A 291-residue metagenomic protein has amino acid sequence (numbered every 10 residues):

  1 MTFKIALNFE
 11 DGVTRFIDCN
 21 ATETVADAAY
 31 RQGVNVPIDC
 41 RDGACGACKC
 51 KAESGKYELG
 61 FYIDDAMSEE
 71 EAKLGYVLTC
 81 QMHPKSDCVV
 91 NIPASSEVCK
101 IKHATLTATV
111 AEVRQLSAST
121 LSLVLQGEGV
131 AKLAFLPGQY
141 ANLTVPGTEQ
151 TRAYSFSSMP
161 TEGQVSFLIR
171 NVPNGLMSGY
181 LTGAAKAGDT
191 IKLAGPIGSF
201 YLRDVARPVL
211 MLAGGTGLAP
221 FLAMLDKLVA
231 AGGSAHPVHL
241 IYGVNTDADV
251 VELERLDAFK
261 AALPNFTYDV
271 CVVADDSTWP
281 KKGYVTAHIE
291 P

Functional and structural regions predicted by a protein language model:
M1-M82, C88, P237-P291: Reductase modules of NAD(P)H-dependent flavoproteins
E53-K56, P93-S95, P146, P196: Short, surface-exposed secondary-structure boundary micro-motifs
G60-D65, E70, I92-L116: Short, low-complexity N-terminal leaders and the immediately following helix N-cap/first helix
V77-K100, D189-I191: Short, structured interface segments
K102-T190, P208, V244-T246, C271-A274: Ferredoxin-reductase
G163, R170-P291: FNR/FR-type flavoprotein reductase catalytic core
